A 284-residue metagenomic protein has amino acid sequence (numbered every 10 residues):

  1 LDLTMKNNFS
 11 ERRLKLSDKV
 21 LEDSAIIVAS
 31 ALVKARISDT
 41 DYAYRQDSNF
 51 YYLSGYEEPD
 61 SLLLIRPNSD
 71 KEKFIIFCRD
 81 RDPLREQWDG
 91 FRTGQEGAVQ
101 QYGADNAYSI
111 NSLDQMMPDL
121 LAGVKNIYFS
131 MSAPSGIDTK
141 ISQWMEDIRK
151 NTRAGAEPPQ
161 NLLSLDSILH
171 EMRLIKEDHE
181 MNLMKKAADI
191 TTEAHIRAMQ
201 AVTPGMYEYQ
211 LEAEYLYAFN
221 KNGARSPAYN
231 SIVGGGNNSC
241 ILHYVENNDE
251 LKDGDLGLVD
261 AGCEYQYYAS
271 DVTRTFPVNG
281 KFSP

Functional and structural regions predicted by a protein language model:
L1-E193: A composition/biophysics-driven feature that prefers long, compositionally simple stretches
S17, V33, K185, T192 (+5 more regions): Short, well-ordered alpha-helical packing segments
S38-Y44, E146-N151, L163-H170, I175 (+1 more regions): Short catalytic-site patches enriched in acidic/histidine residues that coordinate or position cofactors/metals
N68, D189, I196, N220 (+1 more regions): Residue-level marker of positions within ordered structural domains that often coincide with functionally constrained
S69, A198, Y268-A269: Short amphipathic alpha-helical leader/targeting segments
K125-Y128, T203-P204, L211: N-terminal accessory scaffold of Fe(II)-dependent oxygenases
I196-M206: C-terminal helix-coil-helix/basic helical segment that borders enzyme active sites and/or dimer interfaces and provides
